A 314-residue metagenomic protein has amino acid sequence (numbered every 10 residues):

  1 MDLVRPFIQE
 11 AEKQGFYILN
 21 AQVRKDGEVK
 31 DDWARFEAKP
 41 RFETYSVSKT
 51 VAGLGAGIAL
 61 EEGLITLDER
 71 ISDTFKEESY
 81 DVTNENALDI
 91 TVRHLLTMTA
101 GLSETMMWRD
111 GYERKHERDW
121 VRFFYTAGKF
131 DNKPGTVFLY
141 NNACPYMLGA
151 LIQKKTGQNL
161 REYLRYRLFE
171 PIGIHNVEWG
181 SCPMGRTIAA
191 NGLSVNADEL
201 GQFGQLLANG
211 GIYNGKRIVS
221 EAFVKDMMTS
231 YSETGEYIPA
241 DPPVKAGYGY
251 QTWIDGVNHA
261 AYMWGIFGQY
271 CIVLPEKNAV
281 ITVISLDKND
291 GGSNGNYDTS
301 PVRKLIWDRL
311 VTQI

Functional and structural regions predicted by a protein language model:
L3-A38, L67, I272, N278-T282: A short, well-structured edge-of-sheet supersecondary motif
K25, G265-I314: Structured C-terminal helix/loop/strand segments within mature extracytoplasmic catalytic/sensor domains
D31, W108-P134, Q158-V177: Short, charged, amphipathic alpha-helices and their helix-cap/turn boundaries
E37, F130-K133, C144-Y146, C182-I188: Flexible glycine/proline-enriched surface loops and loop-helix/loop-strand junctions
E43-D68, L95, L148-I152, F203: Active-site SXXK
L64-A100, K155-V195: Active-site helix/loop module of the DD-peptidase/beta-lactamase fold, centered on the serine-lysine SxxK catalytic
M147-L151, N191-I212, Q269-L286: Active-site-proximal alpha-helical segments within enzyme catalytic domains
D226-V283: Active-site Gly/Thr loop motif
